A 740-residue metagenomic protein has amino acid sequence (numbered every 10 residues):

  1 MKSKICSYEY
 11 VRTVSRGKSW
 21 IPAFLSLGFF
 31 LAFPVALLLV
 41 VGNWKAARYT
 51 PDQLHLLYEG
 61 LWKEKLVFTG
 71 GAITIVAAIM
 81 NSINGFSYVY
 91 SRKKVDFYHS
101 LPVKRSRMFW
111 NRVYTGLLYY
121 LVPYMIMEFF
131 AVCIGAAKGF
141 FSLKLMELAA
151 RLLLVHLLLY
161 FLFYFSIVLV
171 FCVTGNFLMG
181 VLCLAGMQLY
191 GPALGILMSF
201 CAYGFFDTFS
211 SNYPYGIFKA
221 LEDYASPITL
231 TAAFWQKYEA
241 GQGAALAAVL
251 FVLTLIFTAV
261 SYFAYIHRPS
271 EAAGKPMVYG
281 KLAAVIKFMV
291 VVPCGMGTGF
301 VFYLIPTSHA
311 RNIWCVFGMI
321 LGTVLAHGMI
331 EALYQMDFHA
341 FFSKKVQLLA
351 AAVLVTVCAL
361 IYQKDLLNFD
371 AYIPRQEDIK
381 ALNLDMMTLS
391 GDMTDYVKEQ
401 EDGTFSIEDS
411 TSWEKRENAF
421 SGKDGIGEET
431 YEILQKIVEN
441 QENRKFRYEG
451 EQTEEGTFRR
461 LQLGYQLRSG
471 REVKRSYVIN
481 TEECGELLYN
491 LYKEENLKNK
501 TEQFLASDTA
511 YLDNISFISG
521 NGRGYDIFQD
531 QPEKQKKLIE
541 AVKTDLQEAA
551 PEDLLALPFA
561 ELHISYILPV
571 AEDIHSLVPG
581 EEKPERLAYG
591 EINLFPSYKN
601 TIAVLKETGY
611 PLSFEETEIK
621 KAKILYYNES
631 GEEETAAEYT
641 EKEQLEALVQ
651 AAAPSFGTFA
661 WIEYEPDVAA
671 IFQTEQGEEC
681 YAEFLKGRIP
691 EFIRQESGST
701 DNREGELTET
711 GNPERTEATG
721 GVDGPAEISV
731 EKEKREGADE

Functional and structural regions predicted by a protein language model:
M1-Y90, S261-P269, F300-A310, I330-S343 (+4 more regions): Hydrophobic alpha-helical transmembrane segments
L39-L61, P192-K281, C294-M319, M329 (+1 more regions): Terminal transmembrane helical anchor/hairpin motif
G60, V67, Y114-G175, M179 (+1 more regions): Secretory targeting signals
T74-M80, L158-Y164, L250-Y262, L321-G328: Hydrophobic cores of alpha-helical transmembrane segments in multi-pass inner/ER membrane proteins, independent
S82-L101, V113: Transmembrane helix boundary and interhelical loop/hinge segments in multi-pass membrane proteins
R105-G116: Membrane-interface alpha-helices at helix entry/exit sites of multi-pass transporters
K287-C294, I330-F369: Internal/C-terminal transmembrane anchor helices
K345-Q347, A351, L360-E740: Function-determining sites in protein domains
